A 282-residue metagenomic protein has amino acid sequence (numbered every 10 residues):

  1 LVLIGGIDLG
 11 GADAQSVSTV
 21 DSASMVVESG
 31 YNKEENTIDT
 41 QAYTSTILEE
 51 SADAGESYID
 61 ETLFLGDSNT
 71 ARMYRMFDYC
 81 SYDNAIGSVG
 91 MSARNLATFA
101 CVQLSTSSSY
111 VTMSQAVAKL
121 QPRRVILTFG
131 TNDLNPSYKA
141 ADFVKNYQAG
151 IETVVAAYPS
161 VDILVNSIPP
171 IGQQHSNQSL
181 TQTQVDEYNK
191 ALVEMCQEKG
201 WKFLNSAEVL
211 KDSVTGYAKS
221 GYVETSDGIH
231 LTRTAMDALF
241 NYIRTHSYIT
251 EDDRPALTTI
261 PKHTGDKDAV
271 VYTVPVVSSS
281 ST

Functional and structural regions predicted by a protein language model:
L1-L65, T70, R75, T250-T282: N-terminal secretory targeting modules
A52-K145: Conserved SGNH/GDSL esterase-like catalytic core that processes O-acyl groups on lipids and polysaccharides
L63, I126, D162-L164, K202: A structural signal for isolated positions on well-ordered beta-strands in alpha/beta enzyme cores
Y74, A118, G130, K139 (+4 more regions): Sec-exported extracytoplasmic/periplasmic mature domains
I86-S88, N166, S206-V209: Conserved beta-strand termini and adjacent loop/short-helix elements that scaffold enzyme active sites in alpha/beta
T131-N132, V155-D186: Active-site segments of SGNH/GDSL-like serine hydrolases that catalyze O-acetyl group transfer/hydrolysis on lipids
A140-G150, V185-Y188: Charged helix-capping and loop-helix junction motifs
I171-S278: Catalytic His-Asp segment of secreted/periplasmic serine-dependent ester chemistry enzymes
